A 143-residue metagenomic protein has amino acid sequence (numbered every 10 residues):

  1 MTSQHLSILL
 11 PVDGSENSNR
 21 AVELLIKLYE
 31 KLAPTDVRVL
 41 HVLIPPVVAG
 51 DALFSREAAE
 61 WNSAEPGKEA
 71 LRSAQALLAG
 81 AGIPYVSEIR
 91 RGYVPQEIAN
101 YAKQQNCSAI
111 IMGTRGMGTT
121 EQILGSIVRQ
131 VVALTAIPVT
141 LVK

Functional and structural regions predicted by a protein language model:
M1-S3, A76-I110: Structural beta-alpha unit
T2-L53: Small/aliphatic-rich secondary-structure junction motif
R38-L40, V86-R90, T140: General small-molecule cofactor/ligand-binding pocket signal
R56-E69: A short acidic, glycine-rich active-site loop that binds or catalyzes chemistry on phosphate/adenosine moieties
M112-A133: Glycine-rich, Arg-bearing micro-motifs that act as flexible, cationic patches
I137-K143: Short, flexible loop segments at boundaries between secondary-structure elements
